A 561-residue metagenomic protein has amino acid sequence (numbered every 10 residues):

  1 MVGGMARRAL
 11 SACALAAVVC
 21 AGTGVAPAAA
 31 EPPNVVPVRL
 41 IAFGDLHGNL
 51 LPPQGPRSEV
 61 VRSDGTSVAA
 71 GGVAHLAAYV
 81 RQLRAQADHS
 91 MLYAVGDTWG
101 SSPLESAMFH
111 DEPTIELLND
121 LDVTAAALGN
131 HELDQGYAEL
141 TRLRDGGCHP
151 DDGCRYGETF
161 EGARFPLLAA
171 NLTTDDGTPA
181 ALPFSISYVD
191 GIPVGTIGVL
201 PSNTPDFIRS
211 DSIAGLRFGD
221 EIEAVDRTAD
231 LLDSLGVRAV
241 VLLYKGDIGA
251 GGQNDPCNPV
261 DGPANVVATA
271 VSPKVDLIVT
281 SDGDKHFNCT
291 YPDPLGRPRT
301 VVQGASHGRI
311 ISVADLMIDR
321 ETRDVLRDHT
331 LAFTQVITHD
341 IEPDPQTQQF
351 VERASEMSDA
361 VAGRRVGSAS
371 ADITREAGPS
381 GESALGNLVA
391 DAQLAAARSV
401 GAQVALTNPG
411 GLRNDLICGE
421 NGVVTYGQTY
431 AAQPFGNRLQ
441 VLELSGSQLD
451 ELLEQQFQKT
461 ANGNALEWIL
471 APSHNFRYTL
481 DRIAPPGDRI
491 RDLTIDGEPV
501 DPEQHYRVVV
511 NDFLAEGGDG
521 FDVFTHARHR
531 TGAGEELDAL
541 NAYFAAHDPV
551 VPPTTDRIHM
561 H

Functional and structural regions predicted by a protein language model:
M1-E31: Secretory targeting and sorting signals
G3-G4, H286, G401: Short amphipathic alpha-helical segments with coiled-coil-like heptad repeat character
R7, V19, N254, T425-G427: A short, ordered amphipathic alpha-helix with a cationic face
C13-A17, G147, Q456-K459, H547: Alpha-helix boundary/capping residues
A30-T338, S380, A384-A395, A405 (+4 more regions): Acidic, metal/ion-coordinating pockets
E31-I41, D64-G71, R84-A87, D233 (+2 more regions): Non-catalytic terminal accessory segments
